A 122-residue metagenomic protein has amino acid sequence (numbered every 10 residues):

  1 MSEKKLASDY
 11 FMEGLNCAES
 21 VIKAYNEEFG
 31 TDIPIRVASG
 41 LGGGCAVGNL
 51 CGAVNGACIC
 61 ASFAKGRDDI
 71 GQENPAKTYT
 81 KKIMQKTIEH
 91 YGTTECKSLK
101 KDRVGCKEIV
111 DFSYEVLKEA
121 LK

Functional and structural regions predicted by a protein language model:
M1-N26: Active-site-proximal helix-loop elements at catalytic-domain edges
K5-E13, G40-N49, S98-R103: A short glycine/serine-rich beta->alpha loop
N16, I59-S62, V104, E108-D111: Mg2+-dependent prenyl diphosphate-binding active-site environment of isoprenoid biosynthetic enzymes
I22-G40, I88-Y91: Acidic-glycine-rich active-site phosphate/pyrophosphate-binding loop
K23-E27, I59-G66, E115-E119: Short glycine/serine- and small hydrophobic-enriched flexible loop segments
E28-V37, S62-Y79: Phosphate-handling active-site elements
L41-F63: Glycine/serine-rich anion-binding loops at beta->alpha junctions that coordinate negatively charged ligand groups
P75-K122: C-terminal binding/interaction regions
